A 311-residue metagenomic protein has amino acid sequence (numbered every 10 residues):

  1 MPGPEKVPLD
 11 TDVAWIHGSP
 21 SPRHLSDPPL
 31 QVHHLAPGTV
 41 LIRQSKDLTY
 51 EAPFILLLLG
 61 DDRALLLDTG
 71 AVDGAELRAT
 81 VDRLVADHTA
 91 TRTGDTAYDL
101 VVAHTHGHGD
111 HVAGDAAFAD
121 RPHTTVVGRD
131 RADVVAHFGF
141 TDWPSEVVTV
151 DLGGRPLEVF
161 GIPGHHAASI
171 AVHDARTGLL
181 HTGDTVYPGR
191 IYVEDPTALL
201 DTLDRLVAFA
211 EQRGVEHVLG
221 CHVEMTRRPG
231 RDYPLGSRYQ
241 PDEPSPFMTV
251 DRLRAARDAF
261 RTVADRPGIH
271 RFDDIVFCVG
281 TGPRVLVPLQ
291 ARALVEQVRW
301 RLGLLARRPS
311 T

Functional and structural regions predicted by a protein language model:
M1-H24, A208-T311: Accessory terminal helices/loops
P8, A71-G154: Active-site HxH/HxHxD metal-binding segment of metal-dependent hydrolases
S26-T89, V172-T185: Conserved beta-strand hairpin/beta-sheet module of binuclear metal-dependent hydrolase folds, prominently
Q31, K46-D47, T141, G161-P163: Short Gly/Pro-enriched turn/cap motifs at secondary-structure boundaries
A36-L41, V147, R155-E158: Short, hydrophobic/aromatic-rich segments at coil-to-beta transitions
V40, V101-A103, V127, F160 (+2 more regions): Hydrophobic/aromatic beta-strand patches that form the interior of the parallel beta-sheet core in alpha/beta enzyme
R43, H106, A116, G189 (+1 more regions): Residues that line or immediately flank small-molecule/substrate-binding pockets and catalytic motifs
A64, A71-D73, E158-P163, A167-R252: Metallo-beta-lactamase
